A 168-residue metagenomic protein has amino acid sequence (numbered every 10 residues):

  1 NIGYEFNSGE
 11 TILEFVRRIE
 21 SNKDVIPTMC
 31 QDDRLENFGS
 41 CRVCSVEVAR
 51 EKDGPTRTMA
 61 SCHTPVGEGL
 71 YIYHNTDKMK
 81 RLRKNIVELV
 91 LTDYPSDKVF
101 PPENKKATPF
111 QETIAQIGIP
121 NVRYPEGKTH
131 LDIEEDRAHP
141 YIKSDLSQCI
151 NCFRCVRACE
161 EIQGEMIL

Functional and structural regions predicted by a protein language model:
G3-E68, L82: N-terminal cofactor/phosphate-binding cores enriched in small/glycine residues, especially glycine-rich loops such as
R42-V43, E47-L168: Fe-S ferredoxin-like electron-transfer domains and their immediately adjacent linker/connector regions across
